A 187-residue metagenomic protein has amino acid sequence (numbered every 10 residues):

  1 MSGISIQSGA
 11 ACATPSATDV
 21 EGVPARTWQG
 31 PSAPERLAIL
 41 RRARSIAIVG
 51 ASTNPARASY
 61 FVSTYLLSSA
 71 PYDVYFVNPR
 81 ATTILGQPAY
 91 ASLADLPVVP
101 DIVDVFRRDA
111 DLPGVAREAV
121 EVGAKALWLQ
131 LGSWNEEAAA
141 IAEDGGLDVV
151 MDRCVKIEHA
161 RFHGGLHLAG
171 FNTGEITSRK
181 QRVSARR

Functional and structural regions predicted by a protein language model:
S2-V23: Helix-enriched interaction subdomains in cytosolic or periplasmic regions, typified by TIR/SEFIR signaling/NADase cores
R26-S32, T83-P113: Glycine-rich, highly charged phosphate/nucleotide-binding loops
A47-V49: Conserved beta-strand elements of the Class I
S52-R57, T64-I84: NAD(P)-binding Rossmann-fold cofactor-contacting core
S69-Y72, V122-L127, G145-L147: A short helix->loop->beta-strand "cap" motif at the edges of active sites that frequently abuts
A119-A142: ADP-ribose/adenylate-binding Rossmann-like module
E136-H159: Short acidic, glycine/proline-enriched helix-loop-strand junctions
E158-R187: A charged, well-structured terminal subsegment
